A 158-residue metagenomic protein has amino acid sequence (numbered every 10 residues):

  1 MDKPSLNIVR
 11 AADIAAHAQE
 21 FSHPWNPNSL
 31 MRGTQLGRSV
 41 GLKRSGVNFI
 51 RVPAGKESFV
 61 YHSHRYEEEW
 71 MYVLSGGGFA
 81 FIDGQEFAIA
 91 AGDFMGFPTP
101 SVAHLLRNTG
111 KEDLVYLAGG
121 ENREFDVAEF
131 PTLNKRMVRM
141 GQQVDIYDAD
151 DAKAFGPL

Functional and structural regions predicted by a protein language model:
M1-R44, V127-L158: A short, N-terminal "cap"/entry segment at the start of jelly-roll beta-barrel domains of the cupin/DSBH fold
L30-Q35, N48-H64, T99: Conserved short histidine dyad/triad with adjacent acidic residue
G41, T99-D126: Ligand-binding loop in jelly-roll beta-barrel domains
F49-P53, S63-F81, G119-R123: Short, conserved beta-strand element in jelly-roll/cupin
G84-T99: Short acidic-glycine-tyrosine-enriched beta hairpin
